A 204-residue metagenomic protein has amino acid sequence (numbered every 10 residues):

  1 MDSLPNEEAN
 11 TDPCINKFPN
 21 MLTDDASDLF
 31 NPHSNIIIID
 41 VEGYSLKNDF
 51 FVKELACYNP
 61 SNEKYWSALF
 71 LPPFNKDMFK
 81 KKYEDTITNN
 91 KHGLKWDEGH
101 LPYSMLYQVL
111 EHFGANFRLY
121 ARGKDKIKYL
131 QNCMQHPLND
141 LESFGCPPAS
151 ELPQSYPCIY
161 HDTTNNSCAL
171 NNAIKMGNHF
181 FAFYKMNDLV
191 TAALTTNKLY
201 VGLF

Functional and structural regions predicted by a protein language model:
M1-I39, L69-P73, M78-I87, L194-F204: N-terminal accessory regions of nucleic-acid-interacting proteins
L29-S61: Gly/Thr-rich phosphate-binding beta-strand-loop-beta motif of the actin/hexokinase/Hsp70
N48-K124: Conserved non-catalytic scaffold segment of RNase H-like nuclease domains
N62, W66, F74-K76, H112-F204: Metal-dependent phosphoesterase core characteristic of DEDDh/y 3'-5' exonuclease domains
